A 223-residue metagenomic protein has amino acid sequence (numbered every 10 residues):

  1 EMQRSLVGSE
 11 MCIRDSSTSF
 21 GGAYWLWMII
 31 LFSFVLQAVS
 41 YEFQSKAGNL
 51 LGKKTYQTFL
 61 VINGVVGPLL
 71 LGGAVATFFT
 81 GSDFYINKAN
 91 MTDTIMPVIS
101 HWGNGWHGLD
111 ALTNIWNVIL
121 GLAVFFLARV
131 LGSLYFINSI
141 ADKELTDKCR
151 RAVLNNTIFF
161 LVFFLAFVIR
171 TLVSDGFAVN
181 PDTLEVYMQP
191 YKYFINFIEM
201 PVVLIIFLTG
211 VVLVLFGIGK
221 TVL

Functional and structural regions predicted by a protein language model:
M2-G8, C12-I13: Single conserved hydrophobic/aromatic residue that forms the stacking wall/gate of nucleotide- or nucleobase-binding
C12-D15, A47-G48: Extended hydrophobic/Leu-rich segments
D15-F34: Extracellular loop-to-transmembrane helix junctions
I29-S45: Central hydrophobic cores of alpha-helical transmembrane segments in multi-pass inner-membrane proteins across all
A47-V222: Long, contiguous internal "core" modules enriched in hydrophobic/ aromatic residues
